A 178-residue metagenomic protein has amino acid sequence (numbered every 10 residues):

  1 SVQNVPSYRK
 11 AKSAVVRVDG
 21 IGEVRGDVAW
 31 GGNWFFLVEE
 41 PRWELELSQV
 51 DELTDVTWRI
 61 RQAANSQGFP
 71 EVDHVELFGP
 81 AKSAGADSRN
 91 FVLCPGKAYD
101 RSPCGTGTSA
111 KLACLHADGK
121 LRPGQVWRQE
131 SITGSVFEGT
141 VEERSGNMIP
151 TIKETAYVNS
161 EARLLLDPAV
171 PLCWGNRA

Functional and structural regions predicted by a protein language model:
S1-A178: Active-site proximal loop and beta-alpha junction motif in alpha/beta enzyme cores
